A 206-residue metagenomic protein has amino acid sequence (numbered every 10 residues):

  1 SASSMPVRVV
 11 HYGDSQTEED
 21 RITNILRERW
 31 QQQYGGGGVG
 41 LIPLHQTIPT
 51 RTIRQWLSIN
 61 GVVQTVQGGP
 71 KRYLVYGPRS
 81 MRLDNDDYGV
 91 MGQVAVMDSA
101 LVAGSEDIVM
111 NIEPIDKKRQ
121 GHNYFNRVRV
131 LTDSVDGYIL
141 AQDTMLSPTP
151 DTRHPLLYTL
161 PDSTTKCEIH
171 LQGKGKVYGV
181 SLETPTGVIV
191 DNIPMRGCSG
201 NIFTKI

Functional and structural regions predicted by a protein language model:
S1-M5: A short acidic-Thr-Gly-centered motif at the start of a beta-strand
V7-R8, V188: Alpha/beta-hydrolase fold active-site loops
V9-G13: Short hydrophobic beta-strand that contains or immediately precedes a catalytic carboxylate
E18-S134, Y138-D143, T149-I206: Conserved SGNH/GDSL esterase-like catalytic core that processes O-acyl groups on lipids and polysaccharides
